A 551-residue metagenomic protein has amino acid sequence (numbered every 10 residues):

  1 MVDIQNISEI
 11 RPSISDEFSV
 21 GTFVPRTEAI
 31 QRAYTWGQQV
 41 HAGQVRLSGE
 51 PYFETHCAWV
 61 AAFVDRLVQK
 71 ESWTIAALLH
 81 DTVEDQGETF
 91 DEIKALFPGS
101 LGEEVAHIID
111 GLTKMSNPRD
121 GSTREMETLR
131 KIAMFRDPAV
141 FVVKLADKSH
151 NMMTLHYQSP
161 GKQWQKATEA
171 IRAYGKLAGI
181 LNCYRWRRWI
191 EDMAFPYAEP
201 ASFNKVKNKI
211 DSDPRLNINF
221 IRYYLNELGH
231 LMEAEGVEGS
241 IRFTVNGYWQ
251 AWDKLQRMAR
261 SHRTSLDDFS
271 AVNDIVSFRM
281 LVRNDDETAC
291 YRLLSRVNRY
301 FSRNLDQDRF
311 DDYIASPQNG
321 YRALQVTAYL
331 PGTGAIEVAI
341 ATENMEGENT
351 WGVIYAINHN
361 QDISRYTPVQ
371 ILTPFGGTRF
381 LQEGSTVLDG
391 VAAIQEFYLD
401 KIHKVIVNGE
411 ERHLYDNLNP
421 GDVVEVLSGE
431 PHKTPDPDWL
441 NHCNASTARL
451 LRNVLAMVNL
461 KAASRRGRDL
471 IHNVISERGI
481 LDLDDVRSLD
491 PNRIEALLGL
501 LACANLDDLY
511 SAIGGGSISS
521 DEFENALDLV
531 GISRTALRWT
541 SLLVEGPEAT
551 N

Functional and structural regions predicted by a protein language model:
M1-G320, L324-I336, A341-S364, I371-F380 (+2 more regions): Active-site helical microenvironments for divalent-metal-assisted chemistry
I109, D211-R215, R222-V237, A251 (+6 more regions): Helix-rich terminal scaffold detector
E383-S385: Short gly/acidic/polar-rich coil/turn motifs that serve as flexible hinges in modular proteins
